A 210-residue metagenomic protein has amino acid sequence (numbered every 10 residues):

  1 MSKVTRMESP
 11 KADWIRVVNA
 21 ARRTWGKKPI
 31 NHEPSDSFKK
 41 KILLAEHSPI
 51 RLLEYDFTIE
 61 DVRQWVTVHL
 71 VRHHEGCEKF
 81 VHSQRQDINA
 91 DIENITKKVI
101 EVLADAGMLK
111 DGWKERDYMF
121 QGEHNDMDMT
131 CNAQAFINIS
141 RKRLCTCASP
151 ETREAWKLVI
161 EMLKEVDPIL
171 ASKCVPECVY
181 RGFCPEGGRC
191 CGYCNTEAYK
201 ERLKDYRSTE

Functional and structural regions predicted by a protein language model:
M1-E210: Family-specific signature for flavin-dependent thymidylate synthase
